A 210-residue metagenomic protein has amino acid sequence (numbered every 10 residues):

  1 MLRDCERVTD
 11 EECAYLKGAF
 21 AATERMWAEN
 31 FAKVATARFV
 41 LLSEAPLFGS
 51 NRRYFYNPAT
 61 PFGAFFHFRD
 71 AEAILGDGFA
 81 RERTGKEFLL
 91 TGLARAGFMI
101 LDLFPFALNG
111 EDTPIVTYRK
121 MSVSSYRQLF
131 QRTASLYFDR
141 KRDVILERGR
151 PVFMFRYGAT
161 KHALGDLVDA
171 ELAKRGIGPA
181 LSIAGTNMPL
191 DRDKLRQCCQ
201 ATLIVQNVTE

Functional and structural regions predicted by a protein language model:
M1-P179: A polyanion-binding, active-site-adjacent surface
E72-A80, A170-V208: Short, flexible loop segments at boundaries between secondary-structure elements
S135, V208-E210: Extended, charge-rich low-complexity interaction segments
